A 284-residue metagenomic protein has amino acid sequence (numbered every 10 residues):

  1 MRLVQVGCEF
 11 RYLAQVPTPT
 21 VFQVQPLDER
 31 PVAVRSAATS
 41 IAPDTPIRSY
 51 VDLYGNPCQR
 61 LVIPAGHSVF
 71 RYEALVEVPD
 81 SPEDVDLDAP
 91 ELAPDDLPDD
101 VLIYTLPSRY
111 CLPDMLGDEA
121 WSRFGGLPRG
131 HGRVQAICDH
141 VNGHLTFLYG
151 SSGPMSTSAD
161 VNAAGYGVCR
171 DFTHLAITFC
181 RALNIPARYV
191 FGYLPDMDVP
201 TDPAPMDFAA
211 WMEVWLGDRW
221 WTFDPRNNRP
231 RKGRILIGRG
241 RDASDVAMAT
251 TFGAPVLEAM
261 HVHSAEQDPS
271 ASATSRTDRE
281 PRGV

Functional and structural regions predicted by a protein language model:
M1-A89: Intrinsically disordered, low-complexity N-terminal segments that are enriched in acidic
V16, P26, A74-V76, Y193 (+4 more regions): A broadly conserved detector of short glycine/acidic/proline-rich loop/turn motifs that flank catalytic sites and bind
V24-L27, D86-D95, R226-P230, F252-A254: Short intrinsically disordered coil segments
T45-R48, P94-L97, P230-R239: Short, surface-exposed linear segments at secondary-structure transitions and domain or protein termini
G66, L127, T201-P203: Glycine-centered loop/turn motifs
L75-D80, D86, D95-G167, L175-I177 (+3 more regions): Secondary-structure boundary elements
D139, D171-A259: Hydrophobic/aromatic-rich core segments of domains that either
G238, P281-R282: Hydrophobic helices that insert into or interface with lipid environments
